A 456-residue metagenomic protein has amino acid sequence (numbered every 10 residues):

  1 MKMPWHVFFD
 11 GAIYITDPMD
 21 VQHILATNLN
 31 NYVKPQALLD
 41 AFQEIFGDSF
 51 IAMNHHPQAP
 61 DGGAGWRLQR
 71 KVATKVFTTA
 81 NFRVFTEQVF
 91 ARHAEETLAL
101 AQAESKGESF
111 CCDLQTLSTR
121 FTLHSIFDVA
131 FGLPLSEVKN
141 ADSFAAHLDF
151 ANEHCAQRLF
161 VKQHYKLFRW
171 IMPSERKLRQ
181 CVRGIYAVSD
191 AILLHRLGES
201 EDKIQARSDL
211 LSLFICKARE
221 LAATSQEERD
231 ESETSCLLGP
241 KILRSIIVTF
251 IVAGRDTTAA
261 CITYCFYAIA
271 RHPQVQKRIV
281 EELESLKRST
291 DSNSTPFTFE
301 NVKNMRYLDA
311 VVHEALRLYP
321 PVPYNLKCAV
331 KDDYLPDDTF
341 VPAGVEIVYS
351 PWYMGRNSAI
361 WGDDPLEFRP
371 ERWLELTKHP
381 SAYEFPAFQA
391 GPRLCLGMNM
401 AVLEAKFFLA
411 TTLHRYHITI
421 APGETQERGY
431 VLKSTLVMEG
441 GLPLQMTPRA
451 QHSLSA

Functional and structural regions predicted by a protein language model:
M1, A187, T295-D337: Conserved cytochrome P450 K-helix E-x-x-R motif and the immediately C-terminal K′/meander segment
M1-F85, S118-T119, L123-S125, N140-F168 (+1 more regions): Cytochrome P450 substrate-recognition site 1
I15-T16, H23-I24, S136, D256-E281 (+1 more regions): Classical protein tyrosine phosphatase
K34-D40, V84-A260, R278: Cytochrome P450 heme-thiolate monooxygenase catalytic core
A52, A59, V72-K75, V248 (+4 more regions): Cytochrome P450 heme-thiolate "Cys pocket" and heme-binding signature region
P273-V275, I347, M398-L436: Cytochrome P450 heme-binding "Cys pocket" and the immediately downstream C-terminal segment
Y319, Y349-T377: Conserved cytochrome P450 K-helix/beta-meander segment immediately N-terminal to the heme-binding cysteine loop
V437-A456: C-terminal helix/juxtamembrane-tail motif
